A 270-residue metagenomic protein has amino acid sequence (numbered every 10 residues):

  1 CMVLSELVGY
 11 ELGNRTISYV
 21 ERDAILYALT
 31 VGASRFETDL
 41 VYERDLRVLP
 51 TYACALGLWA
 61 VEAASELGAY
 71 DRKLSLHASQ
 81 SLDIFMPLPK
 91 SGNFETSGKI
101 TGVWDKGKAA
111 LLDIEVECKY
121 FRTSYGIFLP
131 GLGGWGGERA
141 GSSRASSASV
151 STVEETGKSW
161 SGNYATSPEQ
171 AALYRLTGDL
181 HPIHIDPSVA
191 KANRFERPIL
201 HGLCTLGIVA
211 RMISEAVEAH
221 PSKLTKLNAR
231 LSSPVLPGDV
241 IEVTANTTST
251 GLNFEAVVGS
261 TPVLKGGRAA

Functional and structural regions predicted by a protein language model:
C1-H77, G137, S151-A216: Hot-dog-fold acyl-thioester-processing enzymes
M2-G9, S75-S161, L231-G238, E242-A270: HotDog/MaoC-like acyl-thioester-processing domains
L40, K108, P221-K223: Short, surface-exposed helix-loop/turn micro-motifs enriched in polar/charged residues
E43-D45, V116, S143, K191 (+1 more regions): Residue-level signal for alpha-helical context at structural boundaries
L180-L252, A256-V263: Catalytic-pocket segment enriched in acidic/His residues
